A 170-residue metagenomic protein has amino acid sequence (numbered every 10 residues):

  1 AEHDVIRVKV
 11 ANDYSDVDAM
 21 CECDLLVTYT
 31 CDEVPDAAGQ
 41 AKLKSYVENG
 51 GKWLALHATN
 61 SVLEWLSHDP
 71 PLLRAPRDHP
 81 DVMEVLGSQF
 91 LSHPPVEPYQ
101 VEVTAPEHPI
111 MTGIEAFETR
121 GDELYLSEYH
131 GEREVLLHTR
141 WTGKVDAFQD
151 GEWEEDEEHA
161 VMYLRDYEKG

Functional and structural regions predicted by a protein language model:
A1-C23: Aromatic-Pro/Gly-enriched surface loop or interdomain linker that acts as a lid/target-recognition segment
H3-R7, Y29-E33, G151-E152: Short, flexible loop segments at the rims of nucleotide/cofactor-binding pockets, characterized by
I6-K9, L25-Y29, K52-L56, V135-L137: Structural recognition of the beta-strand scaffold that forms the well-ordered cores of secreted hydrolase catalytic
A11-S15, A38-A41, D156-M162: Alpha-helical scaffolding within the catalytic cores of extracellular/periplasmic polymer-degrading hydrolases
D18-E22, V47-N49, E128-H130, D166-E168: Extracellular/periplasmic catalytic domains that process cell-envelope and extracellular macromolecules
E33-G113: A glycine-rich, often tryptophan-bearing local segment used as a flexible ligand/cofactor-contacting loop or short
S88-E168: Catalytic beta-strand/loop cores that center a nucleophilic Ser/Cys/Thr and support acyl-enzyme chemistry
